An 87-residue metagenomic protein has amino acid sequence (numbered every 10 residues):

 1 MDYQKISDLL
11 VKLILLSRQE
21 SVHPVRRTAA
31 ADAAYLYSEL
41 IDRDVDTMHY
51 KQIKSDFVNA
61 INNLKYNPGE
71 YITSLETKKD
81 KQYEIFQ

Functional and structural regions predicted by a protein language model:
D2-A31: N-terminal acidic leader/helix
D8, I14, V22-H23, Y50 (+2 more regions): General helical secondary-structure elements
L10-L13, A30-S38, F57, I61 (+1 more regions): Generic L/I/V-rich hydrophobic alpha-helical segments across diverse proteins
R18-T28, D42-Y50, Y66-T73: Charged, low-complexity interaction regions
Q52-Q87: Amphipathic alpha-helical binding modules
